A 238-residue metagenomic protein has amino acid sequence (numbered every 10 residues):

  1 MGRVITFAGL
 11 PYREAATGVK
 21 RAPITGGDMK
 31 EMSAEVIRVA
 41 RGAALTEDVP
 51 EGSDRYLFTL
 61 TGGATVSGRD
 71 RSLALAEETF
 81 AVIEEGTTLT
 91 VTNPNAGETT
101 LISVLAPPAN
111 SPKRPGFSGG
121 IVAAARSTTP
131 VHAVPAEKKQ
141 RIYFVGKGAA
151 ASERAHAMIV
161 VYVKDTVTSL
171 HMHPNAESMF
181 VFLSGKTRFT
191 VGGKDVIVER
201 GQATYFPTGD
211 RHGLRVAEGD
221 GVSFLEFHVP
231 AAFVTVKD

Functional and structural regions predicted by a protein language model:
M1-S33, T46, A96-A155, S169 (+1 more regions): A short, N-terminal "cap"/entry segment at the start of jelly-roll beta-barrel domains of the cupin/DSBH fold
R38-V39, V49-V66, I159-V163, M172-F189 (+1 more regions): Short, conserved beta-strand element in jelly-roll/cupin
A44-T46, P50, T79-A81, E85-V91 (+4 more regions): Histidine-centered metal-chelating micro-motifs
V49-E51, P94-A96, A155, M172-H173 (+1 more regions): Short glycine/proline-enriched turns and hinge-like loops at secondary-structure junctions
Y56, D70-E85, G193-G209: Short acidic-glycine-tyrosine-enriched beta hairpin
G63-T65, T88, E98, K186-R188 (+2 more regions): Structural motif
P94-N95, I197-E199, D210-G221: Catalytic core of Fe(II)/2-oxoglutarate
